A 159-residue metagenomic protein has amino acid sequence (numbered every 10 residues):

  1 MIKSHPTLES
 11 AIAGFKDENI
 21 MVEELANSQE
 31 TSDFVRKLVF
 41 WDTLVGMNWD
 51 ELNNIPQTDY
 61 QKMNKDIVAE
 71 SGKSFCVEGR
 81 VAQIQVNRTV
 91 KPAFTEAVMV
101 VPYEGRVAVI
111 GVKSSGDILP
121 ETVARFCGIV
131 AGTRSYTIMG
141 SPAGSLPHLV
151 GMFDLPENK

Functional and structural regions predicted by a protein language model:
M1-K159: OB-fold and OB-like single-stranded nucleic-acid-recognition modules and their adjacent interaction interfaces
